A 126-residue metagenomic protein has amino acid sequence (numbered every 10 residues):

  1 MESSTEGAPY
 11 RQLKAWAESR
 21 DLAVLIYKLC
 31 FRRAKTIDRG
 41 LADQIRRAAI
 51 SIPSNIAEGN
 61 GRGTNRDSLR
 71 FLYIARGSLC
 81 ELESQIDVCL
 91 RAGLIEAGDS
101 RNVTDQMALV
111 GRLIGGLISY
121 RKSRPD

Functional and structural regions predicted by a protein language model:
M1-D126: Amphipathic alpha-helical assembly/interaction segments
